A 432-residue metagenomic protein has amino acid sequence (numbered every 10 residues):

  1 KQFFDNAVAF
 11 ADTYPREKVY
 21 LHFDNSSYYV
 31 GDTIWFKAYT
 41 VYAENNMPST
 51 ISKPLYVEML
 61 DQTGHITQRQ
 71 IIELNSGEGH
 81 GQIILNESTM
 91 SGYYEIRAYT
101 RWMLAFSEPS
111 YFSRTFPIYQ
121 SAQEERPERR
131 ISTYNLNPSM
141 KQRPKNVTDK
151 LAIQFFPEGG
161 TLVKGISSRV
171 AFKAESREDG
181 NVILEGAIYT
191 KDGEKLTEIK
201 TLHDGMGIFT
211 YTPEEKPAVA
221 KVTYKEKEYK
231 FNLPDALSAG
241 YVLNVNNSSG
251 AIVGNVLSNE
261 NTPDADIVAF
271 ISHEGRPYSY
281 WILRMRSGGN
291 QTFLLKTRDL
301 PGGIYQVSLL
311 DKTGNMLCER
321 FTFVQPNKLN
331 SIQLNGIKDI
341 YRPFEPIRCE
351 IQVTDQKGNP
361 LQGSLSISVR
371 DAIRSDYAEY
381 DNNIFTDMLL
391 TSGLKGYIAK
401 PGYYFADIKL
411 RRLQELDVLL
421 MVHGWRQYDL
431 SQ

Functional and structural regions predicted by a protein language model:
K1-E17, Y28-Y29, T33-E73, F106 (+1 more regions): Contiguous segments within soluble domain cores/interaction surfaces
A7-K18, K141-L151, K230-A236, F321-L329: Proline/serine/threonine-rich low-complexity linkers at boundaries of modular beta-sandwich domains
E17-N45, L151-D179, S248-V256, S308 (+1 more regions): Beta-strand-rich structural segments
T40, T50-L60, Q70, G81 (+9 more regions): Beta-strand-rich binding/interaction modules
N75-I83, L202-I208, S279-Y280, R286-L294: Aromatic sugar-binding surface patches on proteins that engage polysaccharides or sugar-phosphate polymers
H80-S91, M206-P217, K296-G302: Short, surface-exposed loop/turn segments at beta-strand-coil junctions that are enriched for proline with nearby
T89-M90, T100-Y111, K225-K230, R276 (+2 more regions): Short acidic/polar inter-strand loop motif in beta-rich domains
E95, W102-K145, S238, N359-Q432: Acidic glycine/proline-rich low-complexity segments
